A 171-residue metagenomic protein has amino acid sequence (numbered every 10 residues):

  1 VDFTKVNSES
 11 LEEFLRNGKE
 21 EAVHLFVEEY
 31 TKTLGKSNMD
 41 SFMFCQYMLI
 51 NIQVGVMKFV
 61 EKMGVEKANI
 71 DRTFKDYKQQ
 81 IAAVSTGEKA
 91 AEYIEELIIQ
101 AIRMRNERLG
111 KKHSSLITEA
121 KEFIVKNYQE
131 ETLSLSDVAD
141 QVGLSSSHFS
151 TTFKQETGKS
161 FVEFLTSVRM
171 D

Functional and structural regions predicted by a protein language model:
V1-D171: Cytosolic nucleotide-utilizing catalytic cores of signal-transduction proteins
